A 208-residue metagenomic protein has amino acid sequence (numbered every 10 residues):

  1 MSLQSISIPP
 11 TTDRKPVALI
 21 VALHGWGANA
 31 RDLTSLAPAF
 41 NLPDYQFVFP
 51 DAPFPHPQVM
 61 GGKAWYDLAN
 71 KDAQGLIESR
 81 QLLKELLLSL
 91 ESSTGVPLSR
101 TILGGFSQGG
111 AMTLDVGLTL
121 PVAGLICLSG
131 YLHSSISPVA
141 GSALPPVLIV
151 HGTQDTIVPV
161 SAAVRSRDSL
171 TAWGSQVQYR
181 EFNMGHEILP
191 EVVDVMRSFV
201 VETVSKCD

Functional and structural regions predicted by a protein language model:
S2-V96: Serine-hydrolase catalytic machinery in alpha/beta-hydrolase-like enzymes
H24-W26, T101-F106, G152: Conserved alpha/beta-hydrolase "nucleophile elbow" surrounding the catalytic nucleophile
L33-L36, P159-S169: Short alpha-helix in the alpha/beta-hydrolase fold that links the catalytic acid
P50-D51, G104, I126-S129, V150 (+1 more regions): Alpha/beta-hydrolase-fold catalytic nucleophile elbow
Q58-L68, G130-L148: Flexible "cap/lid" loop of the alpha/beta hydrolase fold
E91, S99-A143: Primarily recognizes the serine-hydrolase "nucleophile elbow" in alpha/beta-hydrolase and SGNH/GDSL folds
L148-H151, D155: Short beta-strand/loop motif that positions the catalytic acidic residue of the alpha/beta-hydrolase fold
V164-D208: C-terminal catalytic histidine-bearing segment of alpha/beta-hydrolase fold enzymes
